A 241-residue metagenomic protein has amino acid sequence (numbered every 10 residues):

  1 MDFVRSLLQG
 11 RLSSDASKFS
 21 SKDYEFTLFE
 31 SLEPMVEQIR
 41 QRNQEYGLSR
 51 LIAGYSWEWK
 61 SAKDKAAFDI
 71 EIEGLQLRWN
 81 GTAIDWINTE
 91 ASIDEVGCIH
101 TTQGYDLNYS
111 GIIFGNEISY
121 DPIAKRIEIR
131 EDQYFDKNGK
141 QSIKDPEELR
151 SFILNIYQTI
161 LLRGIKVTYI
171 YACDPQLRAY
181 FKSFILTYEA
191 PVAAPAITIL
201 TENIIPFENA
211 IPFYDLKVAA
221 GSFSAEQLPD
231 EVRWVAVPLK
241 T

Functional and structural regions predicted by a protein language model:
M1-I127: Conserved helicase/translocase motor-coupling segment
Y46, Y105, R163, I204-I211: A generic structural signal for short, non-catalytic loop/turn and secondary-structure boundary residues
I52-S56, Y171-D174, L228: Short coil/turn segments at secondary-structure boundaries
G54, I113, Y171, P212-Y214: Residues in well-ordered beta-strands of folded domains
S56-E58, E117, P175, L216-G221: Generic structural motif
N80-T82, N138-S142, L239-T241: Short, surface-exposed, polar/charged, turn-prone segments marking secondary-structure boundaries
E95-P191: C-terminal accessory regions
P191-T241: Short, positionally conserved secondary-structure boundary motifs
